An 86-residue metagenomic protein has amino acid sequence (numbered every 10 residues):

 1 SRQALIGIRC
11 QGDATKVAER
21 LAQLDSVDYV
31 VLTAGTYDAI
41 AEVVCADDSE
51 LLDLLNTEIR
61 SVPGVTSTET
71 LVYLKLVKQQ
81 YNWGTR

Functional and structural regions predicted by a protein language model:
S1-R86: A compositional/biophysical signature of low hydrophobicity enriched in polar/charged and small residues
